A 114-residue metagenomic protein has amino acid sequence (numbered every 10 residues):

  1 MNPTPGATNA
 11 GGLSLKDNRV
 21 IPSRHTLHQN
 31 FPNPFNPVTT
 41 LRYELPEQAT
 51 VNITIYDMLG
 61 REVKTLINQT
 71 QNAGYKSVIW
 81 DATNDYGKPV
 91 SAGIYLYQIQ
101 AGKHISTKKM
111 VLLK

Functional and structural regions predicted by a protein language model:
N2-F31, P46, E62-V63: Residue-level detector of functionally pivotal "anchor" positions at catalytic/ligand-binding pockets or at interdomain
G11, M58-L59, D85: Short, ordered coil/turn segments that flank beta-strands lining enzyme active or ligand-binding pockets
N30, N36, Y56-V63, Y95: Short, glycine-anchored, charge-dense loop/turn motifs used at functional sites
T39-P46, W80: Aromatic/hydrophobic beta-strand junction motif of beta-rich domains
A49-N52: Short beta-strand/loop motifs in extracellular/secreted proteins, especially within beta-sandwich accessory domains
I67-G102: Short, surface-exposed loop/turn motifs with a glycine/proline- and acidic-biased composition
Q69, M110-K114: Short beta-strand edge segments in extracellular beta-sheet folds
H104-K108: Extracellular and select intracellular beta-sandwich modules with Ser/Thr-enriched, small-residue motifs on
